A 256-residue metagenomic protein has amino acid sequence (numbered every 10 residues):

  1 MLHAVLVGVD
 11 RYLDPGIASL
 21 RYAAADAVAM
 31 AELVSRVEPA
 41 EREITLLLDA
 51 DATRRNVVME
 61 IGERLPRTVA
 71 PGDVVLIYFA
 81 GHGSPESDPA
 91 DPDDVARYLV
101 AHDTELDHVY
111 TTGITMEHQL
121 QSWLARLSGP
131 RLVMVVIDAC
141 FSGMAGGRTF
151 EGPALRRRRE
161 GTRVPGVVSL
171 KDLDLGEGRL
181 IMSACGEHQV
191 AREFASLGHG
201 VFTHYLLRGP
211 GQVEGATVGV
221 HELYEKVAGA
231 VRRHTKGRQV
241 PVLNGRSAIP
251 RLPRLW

Functional and structural regions predicted by a protein language model:
M1, R55-A80, S84-E151, A216-Y224: Caspase-like (clan CD) cysteine peptidase catalytic core
M1-A18: Short glycine-rich His-centered loop
G8, V34, L48, Q121-R126 (+1 more regions): Active-site-proximal C-terminal subdomain of hydrolase catalytic domains
L13-V28, V109, E193-G198: Glycine- and acidic-residue-enriched helix-capping/strand-helix junction motifs
A23-D26, M30, T53, V57 (+4 more regions): Stable alpha-helical elements in mature extracytoplasmic
A29-E43: Signal peptide-proximal N-terminal region of secreted/periplasmic/extracellular or secretory-lumen proteins
I44-R54: Short beta->alpha junction loops
R232-W256: Regulatory extensions flanking the kinase catalytic core
